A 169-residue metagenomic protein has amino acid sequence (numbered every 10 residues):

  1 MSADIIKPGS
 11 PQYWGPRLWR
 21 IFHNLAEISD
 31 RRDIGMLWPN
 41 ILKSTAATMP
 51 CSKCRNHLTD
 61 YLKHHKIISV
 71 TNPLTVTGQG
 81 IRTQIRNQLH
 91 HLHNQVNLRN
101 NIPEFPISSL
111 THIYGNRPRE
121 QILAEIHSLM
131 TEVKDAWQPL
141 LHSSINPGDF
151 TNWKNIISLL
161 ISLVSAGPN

Functional and structural regions predicted by a protein language model:
M1-N169: Aromatic-rich, lipid-facing transmembrane alpha helices and their immediate juxtamembrane interface loops in integral
